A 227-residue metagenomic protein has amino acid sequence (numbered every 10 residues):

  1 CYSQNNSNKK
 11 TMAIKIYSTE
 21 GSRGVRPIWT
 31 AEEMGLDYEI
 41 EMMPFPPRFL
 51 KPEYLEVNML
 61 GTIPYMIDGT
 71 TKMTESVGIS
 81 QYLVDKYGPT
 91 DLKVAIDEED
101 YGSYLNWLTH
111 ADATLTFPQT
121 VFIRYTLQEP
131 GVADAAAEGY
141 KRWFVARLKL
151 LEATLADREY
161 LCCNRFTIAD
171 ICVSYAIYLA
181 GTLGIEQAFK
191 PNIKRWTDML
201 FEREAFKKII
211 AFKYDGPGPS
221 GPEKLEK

Functional and structural regions predicted by a protein language model:
N6, K10-E138: GST-like domain detector, emphasizing the conserved glutathione-binding G-site in the N-terminal thioredoxin-like
I16, A31, M66, L151 (+2 more regions): Residue-level signal for nonpolar/aromatic packing positions in well-ordered secondary structure
P44-P47, A169, Y214-D215: Conserved beta-strand edge residues that scaffold enzyme active sites
E56, E202, A211: Phosphate-coordinating loops and pocket residues in cytosolic domains that bind phosphorylated ligands
V84, A176-I177, I210: Active-site-flanking alpha-helical
L108-E202: GST-like fold's C-terminal all-alpha helical module
K213-K227: Acidic/histidine-enriched, glycine/proline-rich intrinsically disordered or flexible terminal extensions
